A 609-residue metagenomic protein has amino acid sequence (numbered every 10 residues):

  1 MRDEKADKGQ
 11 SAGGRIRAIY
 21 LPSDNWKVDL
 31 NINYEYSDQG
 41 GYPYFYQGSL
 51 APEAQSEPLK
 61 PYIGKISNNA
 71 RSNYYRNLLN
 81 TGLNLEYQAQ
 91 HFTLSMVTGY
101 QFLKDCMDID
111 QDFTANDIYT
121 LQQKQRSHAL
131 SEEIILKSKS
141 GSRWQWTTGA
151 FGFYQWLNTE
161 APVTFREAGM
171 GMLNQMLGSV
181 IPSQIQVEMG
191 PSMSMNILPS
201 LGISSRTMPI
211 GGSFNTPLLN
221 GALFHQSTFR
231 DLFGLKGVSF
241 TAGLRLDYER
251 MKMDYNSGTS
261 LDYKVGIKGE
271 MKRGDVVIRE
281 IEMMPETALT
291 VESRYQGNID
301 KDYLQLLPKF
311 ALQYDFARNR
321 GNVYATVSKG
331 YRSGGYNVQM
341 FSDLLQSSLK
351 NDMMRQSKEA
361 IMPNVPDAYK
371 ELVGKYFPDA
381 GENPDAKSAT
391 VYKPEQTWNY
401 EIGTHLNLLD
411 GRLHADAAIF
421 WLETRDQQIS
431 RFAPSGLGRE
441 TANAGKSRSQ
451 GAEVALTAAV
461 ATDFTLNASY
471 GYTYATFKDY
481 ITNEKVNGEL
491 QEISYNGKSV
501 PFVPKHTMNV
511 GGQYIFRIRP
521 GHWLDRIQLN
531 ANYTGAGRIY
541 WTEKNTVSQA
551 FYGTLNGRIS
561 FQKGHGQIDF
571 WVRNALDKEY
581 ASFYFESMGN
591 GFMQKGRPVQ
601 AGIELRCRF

Functional and structural regions predicted by a protein language model:
M1-K5, Y42-S67, D112-Y119, P162-P209 (+5 more regions): Solvent-exposed loop segments that connect transmembrane elements
M1-S23, K60-L78, T114-S131, I210-L218 (+5 more regions): Outer-membrane beta-barrel proteins
M1-Y42, L79, H128, E132 (+5 more regions): Transmembrane beta-barrel wall of Gram-negative outer-membrane proteins
N25-V28, H91-L94, R143-W146, G234-V238 (+6 more regions): Repeated loop/turn-to-beta-strand initiation elements of outer-membrane beta-barrel proteins
L30-Y34, T98-Y100, T148-Y154, A242-Y248 (+7 more regions): Transmembrane beta-barrel strands of outer-membrane/channel proteins
N84-I109, N322-T326, Q339, L349-N443 (+3 more regions): Membrane-embedded beta-barrel scaffold of Gram-negative outer-membrane proteins
K137, Q145-T147, F151-F153, F233-G234 (+3 more regions): Gram-negative outer-membrane beta-barrel transporters
L157, Y331, D463-L466, Y533-T542 (+1 more regions): C-terminal beta-signal and adjacent terminal beta-strands/loops of Gram-negative outer-membrane beta-barrel proteins
